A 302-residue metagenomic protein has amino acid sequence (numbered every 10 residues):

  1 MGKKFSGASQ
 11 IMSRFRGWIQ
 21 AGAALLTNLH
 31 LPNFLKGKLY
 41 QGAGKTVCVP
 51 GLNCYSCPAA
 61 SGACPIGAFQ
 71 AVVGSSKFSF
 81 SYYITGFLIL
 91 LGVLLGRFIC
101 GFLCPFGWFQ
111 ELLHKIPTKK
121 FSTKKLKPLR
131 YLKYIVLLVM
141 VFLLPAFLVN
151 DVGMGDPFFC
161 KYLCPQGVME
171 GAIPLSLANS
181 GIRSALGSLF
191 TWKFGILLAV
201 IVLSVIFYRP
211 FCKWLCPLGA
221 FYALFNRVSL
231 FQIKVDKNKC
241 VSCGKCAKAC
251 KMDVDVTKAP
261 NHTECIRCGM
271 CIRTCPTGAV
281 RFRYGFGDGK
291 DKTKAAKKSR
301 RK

Functional and structural regions predicted by a protein language model:
M1-T257, T263-K302: Non-ligating segments of multi-cofactor redox enzymes
